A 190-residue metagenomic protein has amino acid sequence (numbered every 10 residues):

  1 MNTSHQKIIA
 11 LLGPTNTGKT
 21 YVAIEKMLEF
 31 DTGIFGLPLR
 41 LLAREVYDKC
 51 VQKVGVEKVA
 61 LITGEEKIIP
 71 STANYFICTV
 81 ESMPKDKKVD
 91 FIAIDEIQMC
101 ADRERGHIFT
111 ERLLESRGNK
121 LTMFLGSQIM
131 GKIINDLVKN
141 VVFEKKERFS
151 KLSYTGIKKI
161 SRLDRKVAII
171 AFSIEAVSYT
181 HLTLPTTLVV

Functional and structural regions predicted by a protein language model:
M1-Q6: Phosphate-binding P-loop
L11: Hydrophobic anchor at the beta1->P-loop junction of P-loop NTPases
K19: Conserved lysine of the Walker
G33-L42, D164-Y179: Conserved strand-helix element at the start of the C-terminal RecA-like helicase core
K53-K85: Inter-Walker segment of RecA-like/P-loop motor cores
D95-I97: Walker B catalytic acidic pair
D102-S150: Post-DEXD/H (motif II) to motif III coupling segment of the RecA-like Helicase ATP-binding lobe
T180-T186: Conserved small/polar residues in nucleotide/adenosyl-binding loops
